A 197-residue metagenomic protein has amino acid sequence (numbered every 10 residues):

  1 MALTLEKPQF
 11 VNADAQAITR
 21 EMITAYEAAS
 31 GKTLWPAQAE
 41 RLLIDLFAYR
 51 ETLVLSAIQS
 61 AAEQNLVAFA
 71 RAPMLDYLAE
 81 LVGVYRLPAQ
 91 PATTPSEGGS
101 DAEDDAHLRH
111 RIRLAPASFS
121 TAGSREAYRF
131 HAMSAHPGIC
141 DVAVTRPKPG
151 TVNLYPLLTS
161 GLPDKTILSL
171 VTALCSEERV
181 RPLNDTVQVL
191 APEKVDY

Functional and structural regions predicted by a protein language model:
M1-A122, A127-H131: N-terminal polar alpha-helical/low-complexity "assembly arms" that mediate subunit docking, oligomerization
A117-Y197: Carbohydrate-recognition loop of C-type lectin domains
